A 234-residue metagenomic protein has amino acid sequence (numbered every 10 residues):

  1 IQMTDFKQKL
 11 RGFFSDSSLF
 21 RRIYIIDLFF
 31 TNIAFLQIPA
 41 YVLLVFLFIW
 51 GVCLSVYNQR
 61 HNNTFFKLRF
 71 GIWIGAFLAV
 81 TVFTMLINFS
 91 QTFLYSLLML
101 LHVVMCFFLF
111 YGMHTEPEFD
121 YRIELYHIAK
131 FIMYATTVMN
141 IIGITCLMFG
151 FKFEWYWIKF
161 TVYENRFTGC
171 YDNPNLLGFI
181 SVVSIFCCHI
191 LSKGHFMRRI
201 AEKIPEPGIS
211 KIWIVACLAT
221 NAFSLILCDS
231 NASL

Functional and structural regions predicted by a protein language model:
I1-Q59, A79-N88: N-terminal signal-anchor transmembrane segment
F14-Y24, H61-F77, E124-I132, I209-I214: Membrane-interfacial loop-to-transmembrane alpha-helix junctions, especially the N-terminal start
Y41-G51, S96-F110, N175-L191, A232-L234: Hydrophobic core segments of transmembrane alpha-helices in multi-pass, intramembrane catalytic enzymes
V56-L68, T115-I128, F196-G208: Membrane-interface helix-boundary motifs at transmembrane edges
F70-A79, Q91-T115, H127, F131: Aromatic-anchored transmembrane helix interface
V82-T92, F149-K152: Juxtamembrane "helix-exit" motif on the non-cytosolic side of transmembrane helices
Y126-Y156, D172-L234: Alpha-helical transmembrane segments of multi-pass inner-membrane proteins
V162-P174: Short aromatic-rich membrane-water interface segments that cap or initiate transmembrane helices in multi-pass membrane
